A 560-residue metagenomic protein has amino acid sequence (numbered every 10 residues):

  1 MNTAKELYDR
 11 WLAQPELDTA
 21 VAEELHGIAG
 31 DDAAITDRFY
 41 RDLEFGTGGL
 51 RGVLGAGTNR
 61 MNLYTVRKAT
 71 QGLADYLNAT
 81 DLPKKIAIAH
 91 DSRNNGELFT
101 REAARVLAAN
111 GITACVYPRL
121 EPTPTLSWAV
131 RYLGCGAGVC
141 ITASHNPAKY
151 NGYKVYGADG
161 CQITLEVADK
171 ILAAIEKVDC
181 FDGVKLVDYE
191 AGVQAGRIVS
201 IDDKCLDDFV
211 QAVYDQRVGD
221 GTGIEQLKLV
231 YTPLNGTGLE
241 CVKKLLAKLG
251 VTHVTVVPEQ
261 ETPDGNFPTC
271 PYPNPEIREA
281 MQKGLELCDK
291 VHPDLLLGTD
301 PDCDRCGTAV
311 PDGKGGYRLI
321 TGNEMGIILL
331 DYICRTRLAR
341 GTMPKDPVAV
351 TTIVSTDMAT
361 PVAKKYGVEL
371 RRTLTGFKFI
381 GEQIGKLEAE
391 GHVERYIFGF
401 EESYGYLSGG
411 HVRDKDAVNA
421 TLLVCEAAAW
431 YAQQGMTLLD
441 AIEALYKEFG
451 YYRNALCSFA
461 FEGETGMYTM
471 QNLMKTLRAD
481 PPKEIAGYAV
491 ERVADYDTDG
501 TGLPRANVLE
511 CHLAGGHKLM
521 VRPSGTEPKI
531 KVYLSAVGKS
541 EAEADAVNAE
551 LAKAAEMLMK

Functional and structural regions predicted by a protein language model:
T3-A103, N110, A191-V193, I198-Q226 (+1 more regions): An N-terminal, well-structured beta->alpha segment
L12, E16, A34-F39, L43 (+2 more regions): Gly/Ser/Thr-enriched, mixed-charge loops and adjacent short helices that form phosphate/oxyanion-binding elements
F39-N59, A143-S144, P233-C241, L245 (+4 more regions): Conserved phosphate/anionic-ligand binding catalytic regions in large, soluble enzymes, centered on
K85-D91, K228-Y231, E240, L407 (+1 more regions): Short glycine-rich or small-residue beta-strand-to-loop segments that form or flank ligand, phosphate, metal/Fe-S
A87-Y150, K248-T308: N-terminal small/polar loop signature for handling phosphorylated ligands or for N-terminal nucleophile
Y156-L186, N323-P347, T351-V362, A417: Glycine-rich phosphate-binding loop plus the immediately following alpha-helix
D289, P293-L295, G316-R318, T336-R522 (+3 more regions): Phosphate-binding and adjacent anionic-ligand microenvironments
